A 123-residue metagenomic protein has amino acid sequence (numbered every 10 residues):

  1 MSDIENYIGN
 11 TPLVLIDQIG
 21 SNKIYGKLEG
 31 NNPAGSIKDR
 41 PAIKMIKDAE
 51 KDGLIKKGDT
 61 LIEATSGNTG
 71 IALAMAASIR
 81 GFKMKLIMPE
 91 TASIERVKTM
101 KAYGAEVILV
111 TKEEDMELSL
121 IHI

Functional and structural regions predicted by a protein language model:
M1-I121: PLP-dependent amino-acid enzyme catalytic core
